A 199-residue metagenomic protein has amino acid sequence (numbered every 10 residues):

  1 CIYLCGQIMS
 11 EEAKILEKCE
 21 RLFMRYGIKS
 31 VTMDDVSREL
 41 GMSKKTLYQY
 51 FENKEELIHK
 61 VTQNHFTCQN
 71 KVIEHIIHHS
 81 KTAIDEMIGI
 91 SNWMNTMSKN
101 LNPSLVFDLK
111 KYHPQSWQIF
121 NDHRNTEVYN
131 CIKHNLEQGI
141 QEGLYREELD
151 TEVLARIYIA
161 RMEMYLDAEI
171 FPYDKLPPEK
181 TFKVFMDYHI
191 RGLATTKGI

Functional and structural regions predicted by a protein language model:
C1-C5, N130, H134-Q138, E142 (+2 more regions): C-terminal peripheral helix-coil segments that are non-catalytic and often amphipathic
K14, K18, L22-E56, K60: Helix-turn-helix
K60, E74-L101, A155-Y158: Hydrophobic alpha-helical connector segments
Q63-N70: Short, basic, alpha-helical segments at the C-terminal edge of helix-turn-helix-like DNA-binding modules
I76, L105-L109, Y165, E169-P172: Secondary-structure edge/capping motif, primarily at the C-terminal ends of alpha-helices and the immediately following
I84-D85, H123, Q141-I157, K175-K180 (+1 more regions): All-alpha amphipathic helical-bundle segments outside canonical DNA-binding/catalytic cores that form hydrophobic
K99-K133, E142-L144: Short secondary-structure transition hinges
